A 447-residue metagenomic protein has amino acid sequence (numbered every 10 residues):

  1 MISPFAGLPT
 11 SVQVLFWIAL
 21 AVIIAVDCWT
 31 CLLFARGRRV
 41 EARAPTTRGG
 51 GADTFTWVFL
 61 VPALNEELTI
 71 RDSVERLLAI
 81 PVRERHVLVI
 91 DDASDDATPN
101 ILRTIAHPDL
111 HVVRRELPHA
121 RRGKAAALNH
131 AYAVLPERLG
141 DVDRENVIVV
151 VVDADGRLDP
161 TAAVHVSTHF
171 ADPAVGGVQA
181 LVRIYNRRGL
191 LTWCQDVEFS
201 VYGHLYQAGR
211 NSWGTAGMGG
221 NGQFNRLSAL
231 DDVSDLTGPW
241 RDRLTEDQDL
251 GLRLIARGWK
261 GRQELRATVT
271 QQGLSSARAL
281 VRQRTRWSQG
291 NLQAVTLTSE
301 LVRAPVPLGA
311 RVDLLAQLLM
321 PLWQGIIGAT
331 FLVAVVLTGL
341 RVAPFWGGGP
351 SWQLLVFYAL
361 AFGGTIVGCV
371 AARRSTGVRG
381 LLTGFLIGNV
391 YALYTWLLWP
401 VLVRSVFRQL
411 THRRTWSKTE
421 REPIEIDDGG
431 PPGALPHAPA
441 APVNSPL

Functional and structural regions predicted by a protein language model:
M1-D53, Y394, L398-R414, R421 (+1 more regions): N-terminal membrane-anchoring/stem segments of glycan-assembly enzymes
G49, Q317-T411: Membrane-embedded multi-pass helical conduit in multi-pass membrane proteins, especially envelope-biosynthetic
F55-V58, H86, D249: Cell-envelope/extracellular polymer assembly enzymes that use nucleotide-activated donors
R71-D72, D96-T104, R114, K124 (+1 more regions): Acidic helix N-cap motif at the loop->helix transition within catalytic regions of sugar-transfer enzymes
E75-E84: Short, acidic, metal-binding catalytic loop of nucleotide-sugar glycosyltransferases
R83, D91-N100, R115-A120, R157: A conserved acidic beta->alpha catalytic loop
R114-L117, R121-G140, R144, P160-L244 (+3 more regions): Long helical/loop segments within the catalytic core of UDP-sugar-dependent glycosyltransferases, especially the large
D153-R157, L254: The conserved acidic donor/metal-binding loop of glycosyltransferases
